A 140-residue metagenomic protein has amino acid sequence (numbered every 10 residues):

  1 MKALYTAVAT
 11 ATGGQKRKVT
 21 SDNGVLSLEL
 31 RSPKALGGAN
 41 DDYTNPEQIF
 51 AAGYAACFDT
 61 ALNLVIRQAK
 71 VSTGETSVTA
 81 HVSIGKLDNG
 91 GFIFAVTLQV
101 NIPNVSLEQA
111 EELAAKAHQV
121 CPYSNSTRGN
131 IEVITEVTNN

Functional and structural regions predicted by a protein language model:
M1-A52, D59-N140: Extended beta-strand/beta-hairpin segments
